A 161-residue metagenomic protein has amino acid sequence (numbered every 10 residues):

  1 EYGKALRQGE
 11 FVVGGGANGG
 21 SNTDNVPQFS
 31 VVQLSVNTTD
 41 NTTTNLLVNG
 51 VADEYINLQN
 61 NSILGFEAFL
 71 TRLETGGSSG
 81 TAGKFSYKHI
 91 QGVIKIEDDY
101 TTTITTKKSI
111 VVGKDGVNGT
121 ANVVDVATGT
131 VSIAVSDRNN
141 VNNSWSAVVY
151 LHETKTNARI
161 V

Functional and structural regions predicted by a protein language model:
E1-N49: Glycine- and small/polar-enriched repetitive beta-structure motifs of secreted/surface proteins
Y2, L58-N60, V135-N139: Non-cytosolic beta-sheet module surface loops
T23-N25, A158-V161: Short, charged, solvent-exposed linker or helix-capping segments at domain edges/interfaces that act as flexible hinges
V48-E97, S144-E153: Beta-rich globular "head" domains
D53-I56, T120-N122, I133-A134: Beta-strand-rich interaction surfaces with strong enrichment in secreted/lumenal proteins
G80-T128: Extracellular attachment/recognition segments
V124-S144: Noncatalytic modules at the cell exterior or secretory-pathway interfaces, chiefly beta-strand-rich lectin/adhesion
N139-N143, H152-I160: Ser/Thr/Pro-rich, low-complexity mucin-like regions that serve as glycosylated stalks/linkers or repetitive adhesive
